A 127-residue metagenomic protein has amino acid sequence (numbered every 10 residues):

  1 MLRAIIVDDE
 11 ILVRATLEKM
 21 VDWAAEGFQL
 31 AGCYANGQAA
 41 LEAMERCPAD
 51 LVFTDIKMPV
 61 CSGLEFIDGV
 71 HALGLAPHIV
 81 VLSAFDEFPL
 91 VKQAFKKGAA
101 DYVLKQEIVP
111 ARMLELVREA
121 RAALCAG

Functional and structural regions predicted by a protein language model:
M1-R3: Non-catalytic signal-transmission and effector/linker regions of two-component phosphorelay proteins
V7-D8, Y34, V52: Conserved sequence signature across two-component system core domains
I11-G32: Two-component/phosphorelay signaling modules centered on CheY-like receiver
L12, A39, D86-P89: Short alpha-helical
C33-E42, G63: Helix N-cap/capping motif at the beta->alpha junctions
C47-G127: CheY-like receiver
